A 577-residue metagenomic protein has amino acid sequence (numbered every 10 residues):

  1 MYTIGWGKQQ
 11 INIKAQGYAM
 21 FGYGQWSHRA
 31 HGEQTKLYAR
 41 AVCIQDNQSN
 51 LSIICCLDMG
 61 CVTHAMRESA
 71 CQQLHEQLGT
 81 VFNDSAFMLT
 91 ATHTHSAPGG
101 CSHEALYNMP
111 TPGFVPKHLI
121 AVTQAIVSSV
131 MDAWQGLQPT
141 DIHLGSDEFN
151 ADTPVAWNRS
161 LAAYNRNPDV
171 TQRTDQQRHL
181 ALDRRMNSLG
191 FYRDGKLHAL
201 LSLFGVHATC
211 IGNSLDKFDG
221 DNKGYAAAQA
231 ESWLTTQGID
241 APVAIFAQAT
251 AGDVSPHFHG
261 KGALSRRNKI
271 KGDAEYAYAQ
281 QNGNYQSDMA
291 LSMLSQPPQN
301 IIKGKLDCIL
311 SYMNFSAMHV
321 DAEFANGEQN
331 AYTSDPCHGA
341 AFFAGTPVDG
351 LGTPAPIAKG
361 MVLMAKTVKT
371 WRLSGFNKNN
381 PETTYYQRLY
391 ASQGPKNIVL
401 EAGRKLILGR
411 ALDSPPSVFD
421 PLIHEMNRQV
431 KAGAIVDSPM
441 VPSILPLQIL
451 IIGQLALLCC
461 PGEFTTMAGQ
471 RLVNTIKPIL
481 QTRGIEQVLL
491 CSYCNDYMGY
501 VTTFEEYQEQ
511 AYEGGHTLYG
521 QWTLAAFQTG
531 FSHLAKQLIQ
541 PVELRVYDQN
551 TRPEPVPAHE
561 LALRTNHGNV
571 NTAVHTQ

Functional and structural regions predicted by a protein language model:
M1-Q577: Non-catalytic substrate/cofactor recognition surfaces at enzyme active-site rims
